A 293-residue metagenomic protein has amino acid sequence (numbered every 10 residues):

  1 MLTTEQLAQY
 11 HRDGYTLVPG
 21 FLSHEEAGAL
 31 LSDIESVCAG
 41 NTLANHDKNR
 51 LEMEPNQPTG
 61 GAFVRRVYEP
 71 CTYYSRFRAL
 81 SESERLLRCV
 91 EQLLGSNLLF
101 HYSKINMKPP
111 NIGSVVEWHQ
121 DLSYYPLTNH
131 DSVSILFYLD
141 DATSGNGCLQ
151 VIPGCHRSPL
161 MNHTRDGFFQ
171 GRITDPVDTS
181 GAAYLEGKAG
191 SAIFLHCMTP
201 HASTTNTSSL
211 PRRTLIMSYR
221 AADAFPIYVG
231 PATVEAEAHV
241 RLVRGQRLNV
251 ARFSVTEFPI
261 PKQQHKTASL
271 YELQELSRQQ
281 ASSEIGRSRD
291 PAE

Functional and structural regions predicted by a protein language model:
M1-D13, P19-W118, Y124: Non-heme Fe(II)-dependent double-stranded beta-helix
V37-G40, N49, P58, R165 (+1 more regions): Non-heme Fe(II)/2-oxoglutarate
S96, L122, L127-T128, L139-C148 (+1 more regions): Active-site region of the double-stranded beta-helix
K104, P109, Q120, F137-D141 (+1 more regions): Short, structured patches in soluble enzyme cores that scaffold and shape functional sites
D121-S123, S132, C197, A202-N206: Glycine-rich phosphate/pyrophosphate-binding beta-alpha loops
P126-S144, E186-G187, S218-A221: Short, conserved beta-strand element in jelly-roll/cupin
A142-T204, A224: Double-stranded beta-helix
